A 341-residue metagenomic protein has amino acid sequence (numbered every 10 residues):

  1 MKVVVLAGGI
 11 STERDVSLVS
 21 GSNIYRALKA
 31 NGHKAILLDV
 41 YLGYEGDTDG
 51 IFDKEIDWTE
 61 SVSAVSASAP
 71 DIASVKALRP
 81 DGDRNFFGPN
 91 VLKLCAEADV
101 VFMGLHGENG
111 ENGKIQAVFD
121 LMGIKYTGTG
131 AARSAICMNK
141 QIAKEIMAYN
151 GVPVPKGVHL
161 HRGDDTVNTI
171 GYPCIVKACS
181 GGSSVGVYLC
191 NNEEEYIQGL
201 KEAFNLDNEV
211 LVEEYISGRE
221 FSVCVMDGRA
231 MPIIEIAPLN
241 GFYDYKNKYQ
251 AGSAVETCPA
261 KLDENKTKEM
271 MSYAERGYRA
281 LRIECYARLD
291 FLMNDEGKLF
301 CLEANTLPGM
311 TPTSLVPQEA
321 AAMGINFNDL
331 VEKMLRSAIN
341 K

Functional and structural regions predicted by a protein language model:
M1-T127, A131-A132, I136-M138, I142 (+3 more regions): ATP-binding N-terminal substructure of ATP-dependent carboxylate-amine bond-forming enzymes
V3-A7, S11, V19, V91-C95 (+3 more regions): Active-site nucleotide/adenylate-binding loops and adjacent lid/helix of ATP-dependent enzymes
A35, K125-Y126, V154, C174 (+1 more regions): Hydrophobic beta-strand scaffold residues
G107, S184, L239, N305-E319: Glycine-rich phosphate/pyrophosphate-binding beta-alpha loops
N191-S272, M293-F300: Phosphate-binding site of ATP-dependent enzymes
E214, V223-V225, Y278-M310, A320: Conserved metal-phosphate-binding beta-hairpin within the catalytic cores of diverse ATP-dependent phosphoryl-transfer
E235-A287, Q318-K341: Active-site "cap" helix and flanking loop/linker of ATP-utilizing ligase/carboxylase catalytic domains
